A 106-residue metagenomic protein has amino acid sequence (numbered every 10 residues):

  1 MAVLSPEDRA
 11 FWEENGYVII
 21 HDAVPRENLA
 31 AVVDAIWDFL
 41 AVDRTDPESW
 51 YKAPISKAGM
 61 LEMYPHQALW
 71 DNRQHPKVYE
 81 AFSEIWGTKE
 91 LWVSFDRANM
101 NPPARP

Functional and structural regions predicted by a protein language model:
M1-N15, H21-P106: Non-heme Fe(II)-dependent double-stranded beta-helix
